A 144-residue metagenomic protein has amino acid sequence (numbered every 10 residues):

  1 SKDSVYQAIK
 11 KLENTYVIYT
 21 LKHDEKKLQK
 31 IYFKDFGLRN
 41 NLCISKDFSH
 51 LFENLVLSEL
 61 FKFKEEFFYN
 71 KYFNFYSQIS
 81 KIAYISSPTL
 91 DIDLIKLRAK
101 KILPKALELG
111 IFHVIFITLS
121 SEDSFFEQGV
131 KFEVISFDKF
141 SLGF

Functional and structural regions predicted by a protein language model:
S1-K81: Accessory nucleic acid-recognition modules appended to NTPase machines
L38, F67, T89-D91, S121: Short, glycine/serine-rich, charged loops/turns that create anion-binding and catalytic segments at active sites
C43, L94-I95, F125-E127: Short glycine-/acidic-enriched loop or helix-start segments at secondary-structure transitions that form or flank
V56, L60, F73-I102, V114: Conserved catalytic cores of phosphodiester-cleaving nucleases, focusing on short active-site segments
Y72-F73, I117-S124: Short, polar loop motifs at secondary-structure junctions
Y84, I115-I117, E133-I135: Hydrophobic/aromatic beta-strand patches that form the interior of the parallel beta-sheet core in alpha/beta enzyme
A106-G110: Short, conserved loop/helix-junction motifs that constitute active-site signature segments in enzyme catalytic cores
S121-F144: Domain-level recognition of nuclease-like catalytic cores that cleave nucleotide substrates
